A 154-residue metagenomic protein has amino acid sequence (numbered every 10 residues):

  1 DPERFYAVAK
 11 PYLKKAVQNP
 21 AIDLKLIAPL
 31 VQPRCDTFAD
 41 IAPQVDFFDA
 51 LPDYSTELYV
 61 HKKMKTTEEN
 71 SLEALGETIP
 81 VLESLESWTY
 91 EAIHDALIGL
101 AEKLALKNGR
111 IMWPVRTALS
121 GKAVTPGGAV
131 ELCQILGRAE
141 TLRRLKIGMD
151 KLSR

Functional and structural regions predicted by a protein language model:
D1-L104: Small-residue-rich helix-loop
E91-S153: Charged substrate- and nucleic-acid-binding regions of tRNA-handling and nucleotidyl-transfer enzymes, centered on
